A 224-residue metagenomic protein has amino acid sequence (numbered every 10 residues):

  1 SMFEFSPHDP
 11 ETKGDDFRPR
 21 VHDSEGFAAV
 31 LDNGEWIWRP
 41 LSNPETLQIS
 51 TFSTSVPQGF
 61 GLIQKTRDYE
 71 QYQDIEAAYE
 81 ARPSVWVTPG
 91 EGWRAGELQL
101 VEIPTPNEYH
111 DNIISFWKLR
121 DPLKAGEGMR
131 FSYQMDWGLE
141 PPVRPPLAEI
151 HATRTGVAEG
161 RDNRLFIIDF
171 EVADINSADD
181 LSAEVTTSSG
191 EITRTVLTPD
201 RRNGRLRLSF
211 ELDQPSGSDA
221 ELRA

Functional and structural regions predicted by a protein language model:
F3-G128, D136-G138, P142-P145: A contiguous, surface-exposed recognition patch within enzymatic or periplasmic domains that forms
G138, E171-I175, P215: Short solvent-exposed strand-capping/beta-turn motif centered on an Asx-Ser/Thr pair
V143-D174: Surface beta-strand/loop "capping" patches
R164-F166, R202-E211: Aromatic sugar-binding surface patches on proteins that engage polysaccharides or sugar-phosphate polymers
A173, A178-E191: Extended low-complexity, serine/threonine- and proline-enriched intrinsically disordered segments
I192-R202: Solvent-exposed serine/threonine-rich low-complexity stretches and specific carbohydrate-binding patches
E211-G217: Short, surface-exposed loop/turn segments at beta-strand-coil junctions that are enriched for proline with nearby
S218-A224: Short, aromatic- and glycine-rich surface loops/edge beta-strands on solvent-exposed regions
